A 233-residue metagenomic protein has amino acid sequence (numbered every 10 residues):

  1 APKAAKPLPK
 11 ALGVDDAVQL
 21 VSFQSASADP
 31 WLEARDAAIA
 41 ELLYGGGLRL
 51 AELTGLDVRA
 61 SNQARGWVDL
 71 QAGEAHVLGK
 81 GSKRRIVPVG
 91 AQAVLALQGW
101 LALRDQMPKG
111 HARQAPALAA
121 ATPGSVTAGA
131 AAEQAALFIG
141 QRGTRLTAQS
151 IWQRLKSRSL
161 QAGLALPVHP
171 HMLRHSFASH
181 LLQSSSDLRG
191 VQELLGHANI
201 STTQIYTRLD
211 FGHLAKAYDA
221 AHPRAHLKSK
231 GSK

Functional and structural regions predicted by a protein language model:
A1-K233: Conserved catalytic core of the tyrosine transesterase superfamily
